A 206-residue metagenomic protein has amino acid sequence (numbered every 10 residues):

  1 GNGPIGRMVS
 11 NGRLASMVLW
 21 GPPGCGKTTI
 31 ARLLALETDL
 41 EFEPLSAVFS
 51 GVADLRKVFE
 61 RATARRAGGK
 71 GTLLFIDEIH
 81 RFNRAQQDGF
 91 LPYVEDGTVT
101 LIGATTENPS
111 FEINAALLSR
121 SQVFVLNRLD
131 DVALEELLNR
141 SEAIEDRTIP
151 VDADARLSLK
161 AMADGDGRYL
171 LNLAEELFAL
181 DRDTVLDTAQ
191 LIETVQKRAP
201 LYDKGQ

Functional and structural regions predicted by a protein language model:
G1-G3, L40-L73, R84: Short glycine-rich substrate-engagement loop in P-loop NTPases that contacts/grips substrate
R7-L45, E60-T63, L91-D96: Walker A/P-loop
R7-S10, I76, H80-S119: Conserved catalytic/switch belt of AAA+ P-loop NTPases
A15, G68-L73, D96-I102, Q122: Loop/turn-to-beta-strand initiation segments
S46-V48, Q122-E135: Conserved AAA+ ATPase "SRH/arginine-finger" region at the nucleotide-binding site
D130-D152: Conserved small helical "lid"/interfacial subdomain of P-loop NTPases
L157-M162, R168-R182, Q190-I192: C-terminal helical "lid" of AAA+/P-loop NTPase domains
D187-Q206: C-terminal engagement/docking regions of AAA+ P-loop ATPases
